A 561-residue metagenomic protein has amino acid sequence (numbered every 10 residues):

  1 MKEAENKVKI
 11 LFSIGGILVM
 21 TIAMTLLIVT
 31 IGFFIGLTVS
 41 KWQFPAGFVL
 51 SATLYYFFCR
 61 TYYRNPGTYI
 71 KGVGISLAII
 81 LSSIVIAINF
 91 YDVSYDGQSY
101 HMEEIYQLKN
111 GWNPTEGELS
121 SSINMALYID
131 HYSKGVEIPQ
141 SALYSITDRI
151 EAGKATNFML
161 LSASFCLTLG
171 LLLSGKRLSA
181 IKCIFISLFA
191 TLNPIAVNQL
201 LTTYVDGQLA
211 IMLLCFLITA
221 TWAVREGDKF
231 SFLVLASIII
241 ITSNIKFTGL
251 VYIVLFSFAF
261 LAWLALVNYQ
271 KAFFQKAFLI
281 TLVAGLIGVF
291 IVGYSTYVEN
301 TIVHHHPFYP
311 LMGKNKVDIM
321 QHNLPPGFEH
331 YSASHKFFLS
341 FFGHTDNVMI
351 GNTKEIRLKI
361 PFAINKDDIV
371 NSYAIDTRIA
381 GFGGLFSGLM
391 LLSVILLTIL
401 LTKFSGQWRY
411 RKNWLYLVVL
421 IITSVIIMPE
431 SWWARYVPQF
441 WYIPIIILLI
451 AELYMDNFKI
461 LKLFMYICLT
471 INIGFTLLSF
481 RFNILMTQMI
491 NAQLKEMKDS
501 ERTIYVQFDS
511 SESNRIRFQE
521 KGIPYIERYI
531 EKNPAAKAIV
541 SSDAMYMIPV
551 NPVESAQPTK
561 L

Functional and structural regions predicted by a protein language model:
M1-T68: Membrane-embedded, hydrophobic transmembrane alpha-helices
A23-L26, A52-T61, A142, A155-K176 (+1 more regions): Transmembrane-helix motifs of polytopic, lipid-linked glycan transferases
V29-F33, S231-G249, I253-F258, H305 (+1 more regions): Membrane-interface alpha helices of multi-pass inner-membrane proteins
K71-I80, F230-I239, I253-L261, K276-F290 (+2 more regions): Signature aromatic-anchored transmembrane alpha helix within multi-pass, membrane-resident enzymes that catalyze glycan
K109, V136-Y144, V317-T402: Lumenal/periplasmic acceptor-binding loop at the mouth of the active site in multi-pass, GT-C-fold membrane enzymes
E151-A152, T168-P194, I211, G227 (+1 more regions): Transmembrane-helix signature of polytopic, membrane-embedded enzymes that assemble or transfer cell-envelope glycans
I195-L209: Short acidic/glycine- and proline-prone juxtamembrane loop motifs at membrane-interface regions of multi-pass membrane
T470-Y525: Membrane-embedded, lumen/periplasm-facing catalytic core of multi-pass transferases that use lipid-linked donors
